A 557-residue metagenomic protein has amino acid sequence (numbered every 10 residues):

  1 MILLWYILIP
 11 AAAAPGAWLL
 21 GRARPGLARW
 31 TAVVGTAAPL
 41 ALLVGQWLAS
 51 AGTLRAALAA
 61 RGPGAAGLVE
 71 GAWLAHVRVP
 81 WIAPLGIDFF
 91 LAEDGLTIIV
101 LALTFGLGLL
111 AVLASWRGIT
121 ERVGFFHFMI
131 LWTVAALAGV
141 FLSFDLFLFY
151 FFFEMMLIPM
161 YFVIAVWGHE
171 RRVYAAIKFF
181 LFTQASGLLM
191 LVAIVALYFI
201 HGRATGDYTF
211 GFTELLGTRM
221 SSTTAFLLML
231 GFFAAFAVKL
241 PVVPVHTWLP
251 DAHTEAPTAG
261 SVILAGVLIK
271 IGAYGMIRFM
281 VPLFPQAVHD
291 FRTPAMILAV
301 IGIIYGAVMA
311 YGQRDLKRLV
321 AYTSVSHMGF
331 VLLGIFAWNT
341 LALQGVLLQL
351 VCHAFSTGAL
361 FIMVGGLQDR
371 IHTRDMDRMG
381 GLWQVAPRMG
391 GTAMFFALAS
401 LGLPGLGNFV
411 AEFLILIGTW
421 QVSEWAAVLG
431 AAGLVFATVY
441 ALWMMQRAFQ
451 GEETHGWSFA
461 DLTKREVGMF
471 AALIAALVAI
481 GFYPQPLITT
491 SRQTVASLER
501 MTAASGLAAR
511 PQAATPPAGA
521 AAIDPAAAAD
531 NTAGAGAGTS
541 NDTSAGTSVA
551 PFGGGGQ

Functional and structural regions predicted by a protein language model:
M1-I2, G16-F128, A204, T209 (+4 more regions): Transmembrane helix-loop-helix hairpins at membrane boundaries of multipass inner-membrane proteins
L4-L19, V33-Q46, L101-S115, T133-V134 (+5 more regions): Central hydrophobic cores of alpha-helical transmembrane segments in multi-pass inner-membrane proteins across all
R22-P39, I119-W132, F144-Y150, G168-L189 (+6 more regions): Membrane-interfacial loop-to-helix junctions in multi-pass inner-membrane proteins
A23-P25, W132, A136-T224, M309-Y322 (+1 more regions): Alpha-helical multi-pass transmembrane bundles of energy-transducing inner-membrane proteins
S50-D88, L188-H246, M276-P294, A342 (+4 more regions): Juxtamembrane/interfacial segments at transmembrane-helix boundaries in multi-pass membrane proteins
A92, A138-F144, I277-F291, V331-V351 (+1 more regions): Helix-coil boundary and interhelical linker segments in multi-pass alpha-helical membrane proteins
V243, T357-F361, A426-A460: Predominantly late transmembrane helices and immediately cytosolic-facing juxtamembrane segments
A386-R388, A441-A533, A545-Q557: Cytoplasmic/organellar membrane-interface segments at the starts of transmembrane helices in multi-pass inner-membrane
